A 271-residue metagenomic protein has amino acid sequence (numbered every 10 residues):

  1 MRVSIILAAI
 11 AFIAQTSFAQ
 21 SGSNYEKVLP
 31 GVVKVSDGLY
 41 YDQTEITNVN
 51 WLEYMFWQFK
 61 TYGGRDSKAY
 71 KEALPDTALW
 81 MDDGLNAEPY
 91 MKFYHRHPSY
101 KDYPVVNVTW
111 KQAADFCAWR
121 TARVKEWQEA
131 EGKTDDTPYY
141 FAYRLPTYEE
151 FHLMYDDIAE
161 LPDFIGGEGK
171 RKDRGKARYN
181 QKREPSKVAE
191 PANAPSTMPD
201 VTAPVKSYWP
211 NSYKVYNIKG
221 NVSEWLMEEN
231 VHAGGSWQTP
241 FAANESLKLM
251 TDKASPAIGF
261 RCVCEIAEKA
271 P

Functional and structural regions predicted by a protein language model:
M1-Y25, M154: Bacterial Sec-dependent N-terminal signal peptides
S21-S23, P98-P104, V108-P256, P271: Functional-site microenvironments in short loops/helix caps that host divalent-cation chemistry
G22-M91, P104-T121, G220: A short glycine-rich, aromatic-capped structural motif
K34, Y40, P204, N230-A233 (+1 more regions): Generic structural signal for residues positioned in beta-strands
Q58-T61, W225, E265: Phosphate/oxyanion-binding loops and surfaces in catalytic or ligand/nucleic-acid-binding neighborhoods
K92-R96: Surface-exposed beta-strand-to-loop junctions that form interaction patches on eukaryotic regulatory domains
A257-P271: Short, structured beta-strand segments at or near domain termini in extracellular proteins/domains
